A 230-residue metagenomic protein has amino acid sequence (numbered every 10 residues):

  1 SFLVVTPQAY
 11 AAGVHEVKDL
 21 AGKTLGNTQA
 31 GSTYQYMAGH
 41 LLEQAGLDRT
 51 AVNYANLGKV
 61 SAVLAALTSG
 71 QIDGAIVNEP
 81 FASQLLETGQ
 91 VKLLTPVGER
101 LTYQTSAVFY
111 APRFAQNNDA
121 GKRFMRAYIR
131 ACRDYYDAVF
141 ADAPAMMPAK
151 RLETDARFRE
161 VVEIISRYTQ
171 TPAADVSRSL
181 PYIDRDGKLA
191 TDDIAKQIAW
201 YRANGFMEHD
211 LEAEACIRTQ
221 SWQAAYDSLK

Functional and structural regions predicted by a protein language model:
S1-K59, A66, D73-E79, Q90-P96 (+1 more regions): Short, glycine-/small- and polar/acidic-enriched structural segments that line small-molecule recognition paths
S1-L3, L86-R113, M125, C132 (+1 more regions): Periplasmic-binding protein-like
V17, Q35, G39, V60 (+9 more regions): Extracytoplasmic/secreted envelope proteins and their assembly/folding machinery, especially bacterial periplasmic
D19-K23, A107, S179-D184: Flexible glycine/proline-enriched surface loops and loop-helix/loop-strand junctions
A21-T24, Q29, A45-G46, Q71 (+6 more regions): Sec/Tat-exported extracytoplasmic proteins
Q116-E208: Secondary-structure end/capping motifs
I194-K230: Conserved C-terminal helix/tail region of periplasmic/extracytoplasmic solute-binding proteins
